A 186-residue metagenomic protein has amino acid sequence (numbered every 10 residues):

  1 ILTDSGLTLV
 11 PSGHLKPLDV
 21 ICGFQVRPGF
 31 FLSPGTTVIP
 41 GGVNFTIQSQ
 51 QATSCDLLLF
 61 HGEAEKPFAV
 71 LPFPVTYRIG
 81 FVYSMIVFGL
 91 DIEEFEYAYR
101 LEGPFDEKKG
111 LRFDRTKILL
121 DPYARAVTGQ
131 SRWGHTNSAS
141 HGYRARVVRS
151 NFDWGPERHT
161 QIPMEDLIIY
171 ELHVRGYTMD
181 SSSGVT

Functional and structural regions predicted by a protein language model:
I1-P40, R78-V82, G89-E171, T178-S183: The feature marks proteins involved in alpha-glucan
G41-F45: Structural beta-strand segments of beta-rich domains
Q48, I86-F88: Surface-exposed loop and edge beta-strand positions of immunoglobulin-like domains
Q48-S54: Short proline/glycine-enriched turn/loop motifs at strand-loop junctions of beta-rich domains
D56-L58: Beta-strand signatures of extracellular beta-sandwich domains
A64-P72: Surface-exposed loop/edge segments in extracytoplasmic proteins
V70, S181-T186: Short, polar loop/linker segments at the starts of domains and inter-domain junctions
